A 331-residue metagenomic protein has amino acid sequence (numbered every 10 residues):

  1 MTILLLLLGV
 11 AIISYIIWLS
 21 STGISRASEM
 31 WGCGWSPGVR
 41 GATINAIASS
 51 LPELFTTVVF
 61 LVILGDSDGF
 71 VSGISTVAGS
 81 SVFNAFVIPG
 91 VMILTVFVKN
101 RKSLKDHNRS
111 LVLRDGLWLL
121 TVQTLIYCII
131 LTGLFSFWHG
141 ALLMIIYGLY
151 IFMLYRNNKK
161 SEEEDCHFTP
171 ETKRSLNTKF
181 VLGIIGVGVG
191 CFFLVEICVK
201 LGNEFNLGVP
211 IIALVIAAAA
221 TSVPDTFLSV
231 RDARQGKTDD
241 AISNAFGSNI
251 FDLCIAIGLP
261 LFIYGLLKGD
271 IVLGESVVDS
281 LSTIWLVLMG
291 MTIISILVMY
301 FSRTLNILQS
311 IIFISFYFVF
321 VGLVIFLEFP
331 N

Functional and structural regions predicted by a protein language model:
M1-N331: Hydrophobic alpha-helical segments, chiefly the membrane-spanning helices and signal/signal-anchor peptides
